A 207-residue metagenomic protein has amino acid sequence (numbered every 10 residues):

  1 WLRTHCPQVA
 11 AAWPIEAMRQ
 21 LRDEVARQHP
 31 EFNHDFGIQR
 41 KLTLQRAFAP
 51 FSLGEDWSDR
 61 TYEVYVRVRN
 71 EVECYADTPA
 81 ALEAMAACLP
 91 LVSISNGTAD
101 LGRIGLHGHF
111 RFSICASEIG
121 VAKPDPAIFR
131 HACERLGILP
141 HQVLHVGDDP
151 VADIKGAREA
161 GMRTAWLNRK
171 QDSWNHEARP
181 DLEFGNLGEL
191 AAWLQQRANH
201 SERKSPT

Functional and structural regions predicted by a protein language model:
W1-A76: N-terminal helical cap/lid subdomain that shapes the substrate entry/recognition surface in HAD-like hydrolases
P7, E55, P79-T207: Asp-based, Mg2+/Mn2+-dependent phosphohydrolase catalytic module
